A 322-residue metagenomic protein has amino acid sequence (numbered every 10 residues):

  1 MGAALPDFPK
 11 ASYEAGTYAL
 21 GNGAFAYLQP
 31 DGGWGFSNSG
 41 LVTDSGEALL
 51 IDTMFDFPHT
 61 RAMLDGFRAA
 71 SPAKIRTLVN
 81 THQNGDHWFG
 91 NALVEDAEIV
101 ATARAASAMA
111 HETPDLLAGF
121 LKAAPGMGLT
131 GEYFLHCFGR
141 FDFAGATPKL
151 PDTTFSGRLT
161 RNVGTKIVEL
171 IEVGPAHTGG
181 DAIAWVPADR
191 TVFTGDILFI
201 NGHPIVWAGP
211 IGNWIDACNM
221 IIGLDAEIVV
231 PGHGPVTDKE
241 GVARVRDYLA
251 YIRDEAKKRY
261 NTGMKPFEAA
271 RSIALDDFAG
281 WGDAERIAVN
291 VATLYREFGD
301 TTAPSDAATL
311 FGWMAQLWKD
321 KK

Functional and structural regions predicted by a protein language model:
M1-P6, T262-K322: C-terminal regulatory/interaction regions
F8, A19-L20, A110-E172, A188 (+2 more regions): Metallo-beta-lactamase
T17-G66, A182-G195: Conserved beta-strand hairpin/beta-sheet module of binuclear metal-dependent hydrolase folds, prominently
G23, V42, D52, F67 (+10 more regions): Divalent metal-coordination and catalytic microenvironments
S45-A48, P58-A101, I222-L224: Active-site metal-binding motif and surrounding structural segment of the metallo-beta-lactamase
I51-T53, R76-H82, V100-T102, V173-G174 (+2 more regions): Active-site neighborhood of phospho(di)ester-bond hydrolases with catalytic His/Asp-centered motifs
G157-L159, V163-I221: Ligand/cofactor pocket segment of small-molecule handling proteins
T191, N213-S272, D276: Divalent-metal (often Zn2+) His-rich catalytic cores of metallo-beta-lactamase-fold enzymes
